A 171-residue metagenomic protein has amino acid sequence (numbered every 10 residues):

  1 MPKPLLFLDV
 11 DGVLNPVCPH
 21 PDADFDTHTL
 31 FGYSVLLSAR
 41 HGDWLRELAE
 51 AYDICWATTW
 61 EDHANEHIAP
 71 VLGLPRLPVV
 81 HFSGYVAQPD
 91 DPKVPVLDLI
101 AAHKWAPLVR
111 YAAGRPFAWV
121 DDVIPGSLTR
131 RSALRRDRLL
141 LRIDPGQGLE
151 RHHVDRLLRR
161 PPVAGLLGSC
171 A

Functional and structural regions predicted by a protein language model:
M1-F7, L166-A171: Actinobacteria-biased recognition of intrinsically disordered, low-complexity terminal regions
P2-K93: Alpha-helical substrate-recognition element adjacent to the catalytic core
E66-A171: C-terminal cap/substrate-recognition subdomain and adjoining C-terminal extension of metal-dependent phosphatase-like
